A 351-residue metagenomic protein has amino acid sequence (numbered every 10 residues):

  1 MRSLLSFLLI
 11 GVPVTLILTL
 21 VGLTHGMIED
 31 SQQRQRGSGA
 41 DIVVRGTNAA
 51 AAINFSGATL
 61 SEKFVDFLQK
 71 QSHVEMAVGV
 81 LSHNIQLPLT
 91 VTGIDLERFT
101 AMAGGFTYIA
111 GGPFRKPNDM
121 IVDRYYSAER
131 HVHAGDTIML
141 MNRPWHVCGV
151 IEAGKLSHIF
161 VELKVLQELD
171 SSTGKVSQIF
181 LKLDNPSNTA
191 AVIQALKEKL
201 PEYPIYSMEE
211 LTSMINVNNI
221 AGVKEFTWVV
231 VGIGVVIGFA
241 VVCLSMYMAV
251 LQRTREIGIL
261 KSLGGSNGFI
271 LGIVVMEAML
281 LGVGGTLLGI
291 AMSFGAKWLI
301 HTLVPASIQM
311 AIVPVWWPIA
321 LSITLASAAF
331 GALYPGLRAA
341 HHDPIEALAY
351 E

Functional and structural regions predicted by a protein language model:
M1-M27, A221-I259, M279-L288, F330: Hydrophobic alpha-helical transmembrane segments of multi-pass inner-membrane transport and secretion
S3-F7, A291, P314-S322: Hydrophobic alpha-helical transmembrane segments
G11, T15-T90, Q194-E198, P204: Hydrophobic, regular-secondary-structure patches
S31, Q194-A240, A249-T254, I259-L260 (+2 more regions): Peri-transmembrane interface segments
I42, Y126-S127, C148-A153, G174-L200 (+1 more regions): A short beta-strand structural signal in non-transmembrane regions
L81, L89-D95, T107-V165, K175: Hydrophobic secondary-structure segments that place a key small or acidic residue at a functional site
G234, R255-H301, I319, I323 (+1 more regions): Transmembrane alpha-helical interface segments in multi-pass membrane proteins
V313-E351: C-terminal membrane-exit region of the final transmembrane helix in multipass inner-membrane proteins
